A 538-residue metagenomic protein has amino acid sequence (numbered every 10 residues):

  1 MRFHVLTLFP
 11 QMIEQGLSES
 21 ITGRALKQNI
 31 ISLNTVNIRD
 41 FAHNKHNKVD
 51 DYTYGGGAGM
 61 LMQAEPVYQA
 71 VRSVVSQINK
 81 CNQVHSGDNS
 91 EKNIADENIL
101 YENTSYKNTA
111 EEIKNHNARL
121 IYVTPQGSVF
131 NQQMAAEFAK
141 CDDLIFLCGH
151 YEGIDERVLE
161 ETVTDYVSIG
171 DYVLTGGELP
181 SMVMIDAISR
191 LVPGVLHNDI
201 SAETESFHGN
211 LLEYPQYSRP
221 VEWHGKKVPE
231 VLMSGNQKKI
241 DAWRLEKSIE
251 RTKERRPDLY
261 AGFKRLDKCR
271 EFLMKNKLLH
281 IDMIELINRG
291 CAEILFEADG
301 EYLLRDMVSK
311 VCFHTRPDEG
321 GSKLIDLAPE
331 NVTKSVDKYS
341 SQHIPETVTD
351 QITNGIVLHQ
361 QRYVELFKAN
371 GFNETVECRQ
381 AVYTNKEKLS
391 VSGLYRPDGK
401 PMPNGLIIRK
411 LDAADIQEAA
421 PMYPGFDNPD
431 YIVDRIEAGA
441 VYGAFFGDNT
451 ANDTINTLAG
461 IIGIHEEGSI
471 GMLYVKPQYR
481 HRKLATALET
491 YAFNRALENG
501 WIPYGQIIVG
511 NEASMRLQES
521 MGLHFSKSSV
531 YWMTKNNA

Functional and structural regions predicted by a protein language model:
Q63-V84, N89, N93, I99 (+3 more regions): S-adenosyl-L-methionine/SAH cofactor-binding core of RNA-modifying enzymes
A261-M283, K388-P429: Short amphipathic alpha-helix that is part of the acyltransferase structural core
M274-E346, T457-M472, K476-P477: Conserved donor-binding loop and adjoining core beta-sheet/short helix segment in diverse acyl/aminoacyl transferases
M307-P403, W532-T534: Acyl-donor-binding surface of acyltransferase catalytic domains
N331-P345, H481-N494, R516, S520: Conserved acetyl-CoA-binding loop-helix of GNAT-fold acetyltransferases
V357-R362, Y504-R516, W532-N537: Conserved beta-strand-loop-alpha-helix junction that forms the acyl-donor binding cleft
Q361-F372, T486, V509-K527: Conserved active-site alpha-helix within GNAT-family acetyltransferase domains
Y431-V441, F445-D448, D453-K476: A conserved beta-strand-loop-helix scaffold within acyl/acetyltransferase catalytic domains
